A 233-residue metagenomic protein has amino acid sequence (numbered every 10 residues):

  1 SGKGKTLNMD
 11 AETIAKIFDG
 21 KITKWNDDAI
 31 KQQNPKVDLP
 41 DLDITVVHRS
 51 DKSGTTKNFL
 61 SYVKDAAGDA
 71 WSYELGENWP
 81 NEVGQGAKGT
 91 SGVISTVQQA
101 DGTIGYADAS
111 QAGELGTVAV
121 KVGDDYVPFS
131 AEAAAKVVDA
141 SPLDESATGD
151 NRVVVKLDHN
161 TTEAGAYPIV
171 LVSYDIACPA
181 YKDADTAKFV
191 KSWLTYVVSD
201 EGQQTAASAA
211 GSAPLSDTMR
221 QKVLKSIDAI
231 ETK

Functional and structural regions predicted by a protein language model:
S1-K233: Flexible loop/hinge segments at secondary-structure junctions
